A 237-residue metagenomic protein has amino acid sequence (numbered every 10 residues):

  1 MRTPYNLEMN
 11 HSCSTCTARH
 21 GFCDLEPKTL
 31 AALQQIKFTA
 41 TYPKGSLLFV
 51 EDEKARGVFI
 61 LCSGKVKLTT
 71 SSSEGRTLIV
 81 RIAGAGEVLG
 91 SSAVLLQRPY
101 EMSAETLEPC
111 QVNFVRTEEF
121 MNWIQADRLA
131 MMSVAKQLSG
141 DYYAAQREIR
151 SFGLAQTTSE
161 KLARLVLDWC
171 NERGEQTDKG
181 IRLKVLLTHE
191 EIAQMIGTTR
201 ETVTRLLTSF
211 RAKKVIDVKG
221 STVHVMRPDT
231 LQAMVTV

Functional and structural regions predicted by a protein language model:
M1-K44, V88, A93-V94: Cyclic nucleotide-binding regulatory module and flanking cytosolic helices
G21, S46-P109: Cyclic nucleotide-binding regulatory domains
C23, A40, F59, R81 (+5 more regions): Residues that recognize and position ribonucleotide moieties
L30, R81-Y143: Cyclic-nucleotide recognition modules
S63, E87, E118-E119, E190 (+1 more regions): Alpha-helix/helix-capping structural signal
T69, S91-S92, N122-W123, L165 (+1 more regions): Residues that scaffold the ATP/ADP-binding catalytic core of kinase and kinase-like folds
Q125, L129-M195: Polybasic "coupling" helices that flank or enter modular domains
L165, W169-V237: Phosphate-/nucleic-acid-contacting segments
